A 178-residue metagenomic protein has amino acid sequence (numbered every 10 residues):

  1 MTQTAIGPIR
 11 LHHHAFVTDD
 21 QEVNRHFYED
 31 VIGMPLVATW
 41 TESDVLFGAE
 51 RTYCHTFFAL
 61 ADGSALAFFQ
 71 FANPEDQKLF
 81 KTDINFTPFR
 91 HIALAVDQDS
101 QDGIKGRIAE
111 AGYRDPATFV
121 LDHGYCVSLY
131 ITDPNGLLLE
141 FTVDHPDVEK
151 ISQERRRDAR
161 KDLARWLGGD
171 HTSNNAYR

Functional and structural regions predicted by a protein language model:
T2, I9, Q21-E22, S64 (+4 more regions): Vicinal oxygen chelate
A5, F47-A49, D83: Short consensus segments that form the blades of beta-propeller domains, in both extracellular/periplasmic
V17-A65: Core segments of cupin and vicinal oxygen chelate
S43-L46, E75-F80: A short, acidic/glycine-rich surface segment
Q77-K81, K150-Q153: A short, polar/proline- and glycine-enriched secondary-structure boundary/capping micro-motif
P146-K161: A short, polar/charged loop-to-alpha-helix boundary motif
